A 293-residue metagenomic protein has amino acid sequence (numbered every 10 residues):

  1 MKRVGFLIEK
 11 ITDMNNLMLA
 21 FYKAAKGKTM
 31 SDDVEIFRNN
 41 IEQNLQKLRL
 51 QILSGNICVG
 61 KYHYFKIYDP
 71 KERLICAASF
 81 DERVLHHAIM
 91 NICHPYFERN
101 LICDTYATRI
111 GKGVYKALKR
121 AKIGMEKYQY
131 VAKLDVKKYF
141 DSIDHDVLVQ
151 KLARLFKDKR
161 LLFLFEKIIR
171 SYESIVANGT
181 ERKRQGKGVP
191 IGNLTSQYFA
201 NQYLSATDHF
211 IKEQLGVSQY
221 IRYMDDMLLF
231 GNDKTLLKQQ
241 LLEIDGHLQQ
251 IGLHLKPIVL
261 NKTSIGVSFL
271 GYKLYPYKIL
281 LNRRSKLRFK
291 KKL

Functional and structural regions predicted by a protein language model:
M1, Y22-T29, K66-Y68, E181-R182 (+3 more regions): Short acidic (Asp/Glu) and glycine-rich catalytic loops that position anionic groups and cofactors
M1-K157, Y172: Conserved two-metal-ion catalytic palm core of "right-hand" nucleic acid polymerases, unifying RNA-dependent RNA
V34, P190, L194, K273: Gly/Ser/Thr-rich beta-alpha loop segments that engage phosphate groups in nucleotides
N44, Q51-I52, D104, R109 (+5 more regions): Conserved polymerase palm-domain catalytic core
N56-K61, V217-I221, F289-L293: Short, conserved aromatic-histidine micro-motifs
D69-K71, N232, Y277: Short acidic-glycine loop/turn motifs at beta-strand connectors
A88-I92, M227, I244, L248: PAPS/PAP-binding and catalytic site of the sulfotransferase fold
K234-L293: C-terminal polymerase-core module
